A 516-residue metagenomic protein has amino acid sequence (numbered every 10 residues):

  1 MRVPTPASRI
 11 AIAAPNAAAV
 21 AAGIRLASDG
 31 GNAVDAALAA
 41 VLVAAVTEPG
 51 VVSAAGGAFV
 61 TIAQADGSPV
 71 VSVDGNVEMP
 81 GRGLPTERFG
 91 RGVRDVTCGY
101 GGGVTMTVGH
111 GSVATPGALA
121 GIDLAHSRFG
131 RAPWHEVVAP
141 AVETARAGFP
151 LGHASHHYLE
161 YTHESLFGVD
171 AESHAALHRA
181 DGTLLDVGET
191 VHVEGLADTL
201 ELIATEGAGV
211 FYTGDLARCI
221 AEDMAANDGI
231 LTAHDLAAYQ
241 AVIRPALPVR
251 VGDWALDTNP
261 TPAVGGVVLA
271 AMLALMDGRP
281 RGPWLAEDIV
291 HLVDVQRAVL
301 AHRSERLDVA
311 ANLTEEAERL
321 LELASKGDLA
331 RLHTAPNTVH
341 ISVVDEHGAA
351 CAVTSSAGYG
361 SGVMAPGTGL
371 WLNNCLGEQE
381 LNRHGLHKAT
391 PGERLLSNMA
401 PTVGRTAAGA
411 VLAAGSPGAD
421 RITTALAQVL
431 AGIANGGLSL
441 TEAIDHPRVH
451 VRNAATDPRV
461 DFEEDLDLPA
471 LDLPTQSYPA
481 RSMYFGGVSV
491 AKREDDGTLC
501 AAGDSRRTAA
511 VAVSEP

Functional and structural regions predicted by a protein language model:
M1-R25, A33-E206, F211-T213, R218-W254 (+2 more regions): Noncatalytic scaffold domains of N-terminal-nucleophile
V34-V41, H135-R146, R218-E222, W284-L300 (+2 more regions): Short, well-structured alpha-helical segments that form the helix of a local strand-helix-strand
V46-D74, M79, I230-T232, A349-L412 (+3 more regions): Active-site rim segments in enzyme catalytic domains, especially the processed small/beta chain of N-terminal
V52-Q64, V339-V344, C351-A352, P401-G404 (+2 more regions): Short beta-strand scaffold segments in enzyme catalytic cores
I243, A335-T338, S397-M399: Short, small/polar residue-rich loop motifs at catalytic or cofactor-binding pockets
D257-G266, T338-S342, A352-M364, P401 (+1 more regions): Glycine-rich phosphate/pyrophosphate-binding beta-alpha loops
G278-S356: Internal maturation/activation junctions in enzymes
I289, S304-E305, V309, G392-E393 (+2 more regions): Extended C-terminal subregions enriched in glycine
